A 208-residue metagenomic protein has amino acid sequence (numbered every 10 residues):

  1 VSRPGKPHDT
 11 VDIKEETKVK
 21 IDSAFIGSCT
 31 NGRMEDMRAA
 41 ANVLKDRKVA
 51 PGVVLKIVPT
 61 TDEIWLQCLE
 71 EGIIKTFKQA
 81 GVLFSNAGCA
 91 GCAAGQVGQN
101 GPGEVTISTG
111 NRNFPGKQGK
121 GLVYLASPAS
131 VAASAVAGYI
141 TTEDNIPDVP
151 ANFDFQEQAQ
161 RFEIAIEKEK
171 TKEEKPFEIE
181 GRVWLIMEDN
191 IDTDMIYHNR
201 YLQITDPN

Functional and structural regions predicted by a protein language model:
V1-N208: Fe-S-dependent hydro-lyases/dehydratases of central metabolism
